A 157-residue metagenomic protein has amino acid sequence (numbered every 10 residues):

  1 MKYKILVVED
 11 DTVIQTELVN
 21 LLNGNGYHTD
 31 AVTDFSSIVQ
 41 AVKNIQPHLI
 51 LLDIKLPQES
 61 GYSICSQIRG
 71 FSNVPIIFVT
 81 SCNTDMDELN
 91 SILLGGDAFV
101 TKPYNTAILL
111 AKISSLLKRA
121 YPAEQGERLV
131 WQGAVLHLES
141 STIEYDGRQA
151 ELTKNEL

Functional and structural regions predicted by a protein language model:
M1-A120: N-terminal/domain-start alpha-helical segments
K4, S115-L157: Short, Lys/Arg-enriched segments at the junction into DNA-binding effector domains of transcriptional regulators
